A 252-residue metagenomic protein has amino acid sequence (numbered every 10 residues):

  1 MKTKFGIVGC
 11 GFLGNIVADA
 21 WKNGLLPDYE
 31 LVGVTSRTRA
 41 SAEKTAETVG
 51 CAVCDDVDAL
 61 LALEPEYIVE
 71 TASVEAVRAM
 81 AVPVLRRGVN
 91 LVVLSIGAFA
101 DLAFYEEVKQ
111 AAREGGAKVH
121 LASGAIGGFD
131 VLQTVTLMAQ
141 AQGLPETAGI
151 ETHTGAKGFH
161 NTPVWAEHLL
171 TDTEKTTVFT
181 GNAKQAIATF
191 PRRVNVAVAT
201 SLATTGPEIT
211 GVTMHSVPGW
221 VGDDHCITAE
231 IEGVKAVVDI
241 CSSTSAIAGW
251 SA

Functional and structural regions predicted by a protein language model:
M1-K44: N-terminal Rossmann-like dinucleotide-binding module
V8, I16, H120, I126-S251: Active-site-lining helix/loop region of Rossmann-like oxidoreductase modules
E30-G33, E66, A117-V119: Short active-site oxyanion
R37-L63: Conserved N-terminal Rossmann-fold NAD(P) cofactor-binding segment
C51, R87-N90, E114-A117: A short helix->loop->beta-strand "cap" motif at the edges of active sites that frequently abuts
C54, E70, V93, V119-S123: General beta-strand structural signal in soluble alpha/beta enzymes
D55-R86, A98-L102: Beta-loop-alpha module in the N-terminal Rossmann-like domain of NAD(P)-dependent dehydrogenases, especially those
I96-K118: Rossmann-fold NAD(P)-binding glycine/threonine-rich loop
